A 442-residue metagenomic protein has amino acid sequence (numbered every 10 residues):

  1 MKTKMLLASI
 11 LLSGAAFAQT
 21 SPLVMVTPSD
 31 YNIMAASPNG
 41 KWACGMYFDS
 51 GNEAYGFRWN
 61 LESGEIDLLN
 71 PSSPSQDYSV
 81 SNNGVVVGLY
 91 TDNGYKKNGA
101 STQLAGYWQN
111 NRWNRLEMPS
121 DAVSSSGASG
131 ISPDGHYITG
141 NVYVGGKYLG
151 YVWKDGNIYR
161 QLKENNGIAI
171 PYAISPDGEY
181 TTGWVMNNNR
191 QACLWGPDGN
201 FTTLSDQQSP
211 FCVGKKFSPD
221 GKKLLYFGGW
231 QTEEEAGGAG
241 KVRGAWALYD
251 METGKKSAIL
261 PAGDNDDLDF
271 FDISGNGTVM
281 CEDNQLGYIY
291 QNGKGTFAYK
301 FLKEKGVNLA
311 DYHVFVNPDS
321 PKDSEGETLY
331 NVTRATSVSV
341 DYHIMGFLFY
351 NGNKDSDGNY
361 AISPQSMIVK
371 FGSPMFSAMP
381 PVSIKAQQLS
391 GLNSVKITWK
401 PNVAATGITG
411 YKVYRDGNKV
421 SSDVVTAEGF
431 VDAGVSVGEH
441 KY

Functional and structural regions predicted by a protein language model:
K4-G14: Sec-dependent N-terminal signal peptides
Q19-F376: Residue-level hotspots at or immediately adjacent to binding/recognition sites across diverse folds
F376-G407, V437: Pro/Thr/Ser/Gly-rich low-complexity, intrinsically disordered linker/stalk tracts
G410-V413: Short beta-strand elements bearing conserved aromatic residues within extracellular beta-rich modules
S421-T426: Short beta-strand segments within Ig-like beta-sandwich modules, predominantly Fibronectin type-III
E428-F430: Short strand-edge motifs at loop-to-beta-strand transitions and within beta-strands of extracellular beta-rich domains
D432-Y442: Beta-strand-rich modules
